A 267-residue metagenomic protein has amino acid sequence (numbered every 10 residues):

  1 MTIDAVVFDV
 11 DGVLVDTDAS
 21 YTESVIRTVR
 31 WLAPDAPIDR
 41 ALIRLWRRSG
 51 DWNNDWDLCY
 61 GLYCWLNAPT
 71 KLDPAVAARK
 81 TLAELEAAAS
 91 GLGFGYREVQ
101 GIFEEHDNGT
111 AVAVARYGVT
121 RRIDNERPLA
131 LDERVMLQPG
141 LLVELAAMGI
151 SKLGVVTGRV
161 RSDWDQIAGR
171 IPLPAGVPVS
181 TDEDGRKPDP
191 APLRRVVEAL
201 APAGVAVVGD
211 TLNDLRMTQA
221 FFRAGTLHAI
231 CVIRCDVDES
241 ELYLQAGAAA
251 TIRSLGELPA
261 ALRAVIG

Functional and structural regions predicted by a protein language model:
M1-F8, R30, A68-G109, A260-G267: Non-catalytic pre-domain segments flanking phosphatase-related domains
M1-L45, D51, D57-Y60, C64: Active-site neighborhood of HAD-like aspartate-dependent phosphohydrolases
V7, G101-V155, R159-A168, P190: Short, acidic loop-to-helix structural element flanking the phosphoryl-transfer center in phosphate-processing enzymes
P69, L145, Q219-H228, I266: Alpha-helix termini
N125, L129-R134, G154-A206, L212-A224: Substrate-recognition "cap/lid" segment bordering the active-site pocket of phosphatases
M148-S151, A199-A203, V265-I266: Glycine-rich phosphate-binding loop signature in dinucleotide/nucleotide-binding domains
P172-D182, E239-R263: Structural recognition of alpha->loop->beta junctions
V207-R253: Acidic, Mg2+-coordinating phosphoryl-transfer loop and its flanking beta/alpha structural elements, shared across
